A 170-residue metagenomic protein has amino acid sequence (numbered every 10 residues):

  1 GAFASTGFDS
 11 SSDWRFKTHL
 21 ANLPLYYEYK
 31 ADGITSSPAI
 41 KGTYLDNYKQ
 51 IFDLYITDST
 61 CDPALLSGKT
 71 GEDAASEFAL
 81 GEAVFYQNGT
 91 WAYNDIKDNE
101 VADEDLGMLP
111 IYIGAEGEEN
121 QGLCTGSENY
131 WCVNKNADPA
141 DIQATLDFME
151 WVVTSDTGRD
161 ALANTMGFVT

Functional and structural regions predicted by a protein language model:
G1-A2, W14-R15, D73-S76, Y93-N99: Pocket-flanking alpha-helical
G1-S37, A83: Extracytoplasmic/periplasmic solute-binding protein
A2, L80-N88, E104: Alpha-to-beta junction loops
I34-S67: Glycine-centered hinge/linker elements that transmit conformational signals in sensory and ligand-binding systems
L65-L80: Short helix-initiation/N-cap motifs at beta->coil->alpha
G71, N88-Y93, I111, S127-N129: Beta->alpha turn/N-cap motifs
A74-F78, A92-D95, T145, M149 (+1 more regions): Short, hydrophobic alpha-helical packing/hinge segments within bilobed ligand-binding/sensory domains
N99-M166: Extracytoplasmic/periplasmic substrate-recognition and gating elements
